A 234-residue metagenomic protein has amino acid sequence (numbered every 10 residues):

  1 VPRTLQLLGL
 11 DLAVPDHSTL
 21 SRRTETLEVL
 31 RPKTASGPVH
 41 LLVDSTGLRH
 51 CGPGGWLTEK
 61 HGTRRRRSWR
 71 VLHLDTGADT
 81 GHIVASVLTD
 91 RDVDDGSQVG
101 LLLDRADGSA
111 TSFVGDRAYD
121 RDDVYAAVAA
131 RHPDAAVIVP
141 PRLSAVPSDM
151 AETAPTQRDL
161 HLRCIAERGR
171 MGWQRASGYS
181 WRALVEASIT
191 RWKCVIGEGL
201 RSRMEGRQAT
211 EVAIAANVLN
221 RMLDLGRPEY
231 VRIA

Functional and structural regions predicted by a protein language model:
V1-L10: DNA-recognition alpha helix
R3-T4, S144-V146: Short secondary-structure capping/turn micro-motifs that flank functional sites
L10-D134, I138-R142, D149, T153 (+4 more regions): Polybasic low-complexity intrinsically disordered regions
A151-E167: Acidic, Ser/Thr-rich peripheral helices and adjacent loops at domain boundaries
M171-A234: Basic, amphipathic alpha-helical segments enriched in Lys/Arg and hydrophobic/aromatic residues
